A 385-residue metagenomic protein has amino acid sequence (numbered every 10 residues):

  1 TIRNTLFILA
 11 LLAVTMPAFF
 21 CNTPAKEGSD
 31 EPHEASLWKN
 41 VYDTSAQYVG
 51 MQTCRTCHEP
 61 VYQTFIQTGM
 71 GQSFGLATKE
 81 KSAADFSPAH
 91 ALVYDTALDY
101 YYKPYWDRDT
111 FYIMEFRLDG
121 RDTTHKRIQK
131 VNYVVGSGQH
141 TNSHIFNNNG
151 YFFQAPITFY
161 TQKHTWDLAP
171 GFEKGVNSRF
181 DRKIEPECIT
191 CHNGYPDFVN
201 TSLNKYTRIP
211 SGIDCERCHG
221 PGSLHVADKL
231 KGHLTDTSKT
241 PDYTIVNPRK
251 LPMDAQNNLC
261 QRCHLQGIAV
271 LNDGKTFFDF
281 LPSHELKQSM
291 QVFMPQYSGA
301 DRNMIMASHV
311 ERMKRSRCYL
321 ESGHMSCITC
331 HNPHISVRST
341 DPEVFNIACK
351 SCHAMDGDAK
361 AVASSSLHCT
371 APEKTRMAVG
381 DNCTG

Functional and structural regions predicted by a protein language model:
T1-I8: Bacterial N-terminal signal peptides that target proteins for export
A10-T15: Hydrophobic membrane-insertion alpha-helices, especially the h-region of bacterial N-terminal signal peptides
P17-F20: C-terminal motif of bacterial Sec signal peptides marking the signal peptidase cleavage site
A25-W38, Y42-S45, P60-V135, S143-I145 (+3 more regions): Primarily the internal scaffold of c-type cytochrome electron-transfer domains, especially repeated/multiheme c-type
Y42-T56: Local sequence-structure signature of Cys/Sec-based thiol-disulfide redox active-site neighborhoods
H140: N-terminal nucleic-acid engagement/recognition segments and initiation subdomains in replication, restriction
N149-Y151, A155-I184: A short, surface-exposed interaction/processing loop segment used at functional sites
Y160, E187, C191-H192: Long, basic N-terminal domains or extensions that often function in RNA/ssDNA interaction or organelle/cellular
